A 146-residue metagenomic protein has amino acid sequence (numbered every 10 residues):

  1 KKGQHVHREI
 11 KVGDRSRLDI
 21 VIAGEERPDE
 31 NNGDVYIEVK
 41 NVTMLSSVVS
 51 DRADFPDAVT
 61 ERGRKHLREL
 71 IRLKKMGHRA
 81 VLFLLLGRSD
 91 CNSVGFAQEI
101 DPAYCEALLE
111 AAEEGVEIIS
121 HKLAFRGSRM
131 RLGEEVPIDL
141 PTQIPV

Functional and structural regions predicted by a protein language model:
K1-M44, K65, L123, S128 (+1 more regions): Active-site metal-binding core of divalent-cation-utilizing nuclease and nuclease-like domains
V6, R68, P102-Y104: Residue-level detector of functional hotspots within protein domains
G33, R79-V81, E117: Residues at the starts of beta-strands that form the adenosine-phosphate
S46-I100, K122: Nucleic-acid nuclease catalytic cores
K75, R88-V146: Domain-level recognition of nuclease-like catalytic cores that cleave nucleotide substrates
